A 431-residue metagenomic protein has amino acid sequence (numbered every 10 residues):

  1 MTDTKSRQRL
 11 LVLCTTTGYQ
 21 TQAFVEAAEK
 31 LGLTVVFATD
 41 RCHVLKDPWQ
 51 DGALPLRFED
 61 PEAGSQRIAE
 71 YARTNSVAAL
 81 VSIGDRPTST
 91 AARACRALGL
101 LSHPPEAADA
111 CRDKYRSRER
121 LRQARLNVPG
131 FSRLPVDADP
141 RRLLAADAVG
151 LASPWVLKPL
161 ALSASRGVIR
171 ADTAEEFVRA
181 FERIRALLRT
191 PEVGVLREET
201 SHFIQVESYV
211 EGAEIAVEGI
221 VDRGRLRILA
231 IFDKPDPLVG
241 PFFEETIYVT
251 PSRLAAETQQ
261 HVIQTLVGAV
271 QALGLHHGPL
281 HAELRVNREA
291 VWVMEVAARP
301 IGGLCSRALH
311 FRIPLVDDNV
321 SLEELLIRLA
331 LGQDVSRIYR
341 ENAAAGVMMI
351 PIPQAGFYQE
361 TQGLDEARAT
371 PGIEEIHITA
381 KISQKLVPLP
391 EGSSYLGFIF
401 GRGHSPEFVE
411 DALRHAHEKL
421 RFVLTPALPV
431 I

Functional and structural regions predicted by a protein language model:
M1-A107, P135-A138, A369, I378-L396 (+1 more regions): ATP-binding N-terminal substructure of ATP-dependent carboxylate-amine bond-forming enzymes
T2, S6-Q8, Q260-A282, N287 (+1 more regions): Active-site "cap" helix and flanking loop/linker of ATP-utilizing ligase/carboxylase catalytic domains
A92, G219, A290-P300: A short beta-strand motif that forms the metal-chelation/ATP-contact edge of phosphoryl-transfer active sites
A97-G167, A174, A186-G194: A conserved helix-loop-beta module that forms one wall/lid of the active-site cleft in ATP-utilizing catalytic domains
N127-P129, G150, P154-L157, D172-E211 (+2 more regions): Conserved ATP-binding module of the ATP-grasp superfamily
I169, S208, T250-L254, L396-G403: Short, well-ordered beta-strand elements within core beta-sheets of diverse protein domains
E182-P237, L254-E257, H261-Q264, Q271 (+6 more regions): Phosphate-binding site of ATP-dependent enzymes
I350-I382: Glycine-rich active-site loop/lid that clamps phosphate-bearing ligands
